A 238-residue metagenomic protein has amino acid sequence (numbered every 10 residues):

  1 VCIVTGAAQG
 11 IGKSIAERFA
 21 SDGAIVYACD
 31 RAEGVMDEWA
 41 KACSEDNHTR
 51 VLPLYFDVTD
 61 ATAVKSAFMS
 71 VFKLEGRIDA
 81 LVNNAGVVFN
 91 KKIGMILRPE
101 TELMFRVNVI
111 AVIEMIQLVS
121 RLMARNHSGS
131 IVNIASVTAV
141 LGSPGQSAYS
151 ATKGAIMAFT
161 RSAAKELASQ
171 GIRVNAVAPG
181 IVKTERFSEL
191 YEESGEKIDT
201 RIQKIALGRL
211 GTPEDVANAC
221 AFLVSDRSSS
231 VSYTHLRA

Functional and structural regions predicted by a protein language model:
D22-E38: Conserved glycine-rich Rossmann-like NAD(P)H-binding loop of the short-chain dehydrogenase/reductase
K92-I93, E100-F105, R201: Substrate-binding pocket helix/loop in short-chain dehydrogenase/reductase
I93-G94, L141-S147, S169-Q170, G208 (+1 more regions): Active-site loop immediately N-terminal to the catalytic Tyr-X3-Lys motif of short-chain dehydrogenase/reductase
I116, T152, T160: Active-site helix of classical SDR
R121, K165-S169, S229: Alpha-helical segment proximal to the catalytic Tyr-Lys
S136: Residue(s) in the substrate-gating loop at a strand-loop-helix junction that position the organic substrate next
T234-A238: Conserved small/polar residues in nucleotide/adenosyl-binding loops
